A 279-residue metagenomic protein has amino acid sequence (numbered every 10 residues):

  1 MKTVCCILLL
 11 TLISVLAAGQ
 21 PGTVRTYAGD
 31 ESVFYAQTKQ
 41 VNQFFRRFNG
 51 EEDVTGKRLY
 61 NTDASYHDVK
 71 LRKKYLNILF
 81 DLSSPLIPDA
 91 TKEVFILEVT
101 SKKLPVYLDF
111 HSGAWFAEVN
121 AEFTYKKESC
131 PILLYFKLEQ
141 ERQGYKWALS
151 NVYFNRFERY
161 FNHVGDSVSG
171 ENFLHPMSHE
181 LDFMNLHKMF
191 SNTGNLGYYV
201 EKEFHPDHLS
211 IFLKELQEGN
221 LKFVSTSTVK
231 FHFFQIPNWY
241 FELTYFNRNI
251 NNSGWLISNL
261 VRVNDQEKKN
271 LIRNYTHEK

Functional and structural regions predicted by a protein language model:
M1-C5, Q20: Positively charged n-region of N-terminal signal peptides that target proteins for export
L12-L16: N-terminal signal peptide c-region/cleavage motif recognized by signal peptidases
T23-V94, Y160-L216: Core segments of small alpha/beta cavity-forming domains
T26-G50, F110-H163: Long, acidic/polar, low-complexity amphipathic helices and coiled-coil-like
R58-K146: Short N-terminal edge-element motif at the start of the domain
D109-W115, R142, F223-T228, R248-N251: Short, ordered beta-strand-loop transition motifs
S129-G194, K230-K279: Short beta-strand edge/turn micro-motifs at domain boundaries
H205, S210-S227, F231-F234: Long terminal regulatory regions of eukaryotic proteins
